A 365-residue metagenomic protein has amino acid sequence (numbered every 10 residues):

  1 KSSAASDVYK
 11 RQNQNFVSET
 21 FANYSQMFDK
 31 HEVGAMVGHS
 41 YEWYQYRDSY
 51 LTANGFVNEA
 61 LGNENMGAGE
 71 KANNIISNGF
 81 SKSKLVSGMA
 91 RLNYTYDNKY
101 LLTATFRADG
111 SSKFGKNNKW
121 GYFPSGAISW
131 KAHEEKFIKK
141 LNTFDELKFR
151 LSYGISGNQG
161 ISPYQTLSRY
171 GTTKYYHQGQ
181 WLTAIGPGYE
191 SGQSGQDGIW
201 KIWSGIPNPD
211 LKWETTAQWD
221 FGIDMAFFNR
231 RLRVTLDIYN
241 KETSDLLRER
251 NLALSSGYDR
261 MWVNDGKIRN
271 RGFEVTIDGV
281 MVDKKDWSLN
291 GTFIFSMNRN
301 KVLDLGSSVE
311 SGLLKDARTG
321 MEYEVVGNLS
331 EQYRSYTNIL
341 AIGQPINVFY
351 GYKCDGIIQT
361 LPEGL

Functional and structural regions predicted by a protein language model:
S3-Q332, T337-L340: Extracellular/periplasmic, surface-exposed regions of secreted and cell-surface proteins
A68-E70, S111, V348, I357-L365: Extracytoplasmic gating/loop element in the C-terminal half of outer-membrane beta-barrel translocons and assembly
D265-K267, S330-Y333, Y352-C354, Q359-L365: Extracellular/surface-associated beta-sandwich interaction domains
E324, N338, N347-L361: A detector of mature, structured extracytoplasmic domains
G343: Extended ligand-binding clefts on enzyme/binding-domain cores
